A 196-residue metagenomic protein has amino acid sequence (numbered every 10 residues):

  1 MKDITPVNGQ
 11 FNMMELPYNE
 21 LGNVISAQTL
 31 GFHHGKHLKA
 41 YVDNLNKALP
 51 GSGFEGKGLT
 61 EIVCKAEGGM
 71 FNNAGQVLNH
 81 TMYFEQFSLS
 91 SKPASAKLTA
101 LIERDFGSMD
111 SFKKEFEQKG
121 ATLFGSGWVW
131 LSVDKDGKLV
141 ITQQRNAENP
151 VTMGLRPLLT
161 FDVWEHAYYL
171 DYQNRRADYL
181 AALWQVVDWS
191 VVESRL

Functional and structural regions predicted by a protein language model:
M1-L196: Feature for soluble, non-membrane regions of globular proteins
